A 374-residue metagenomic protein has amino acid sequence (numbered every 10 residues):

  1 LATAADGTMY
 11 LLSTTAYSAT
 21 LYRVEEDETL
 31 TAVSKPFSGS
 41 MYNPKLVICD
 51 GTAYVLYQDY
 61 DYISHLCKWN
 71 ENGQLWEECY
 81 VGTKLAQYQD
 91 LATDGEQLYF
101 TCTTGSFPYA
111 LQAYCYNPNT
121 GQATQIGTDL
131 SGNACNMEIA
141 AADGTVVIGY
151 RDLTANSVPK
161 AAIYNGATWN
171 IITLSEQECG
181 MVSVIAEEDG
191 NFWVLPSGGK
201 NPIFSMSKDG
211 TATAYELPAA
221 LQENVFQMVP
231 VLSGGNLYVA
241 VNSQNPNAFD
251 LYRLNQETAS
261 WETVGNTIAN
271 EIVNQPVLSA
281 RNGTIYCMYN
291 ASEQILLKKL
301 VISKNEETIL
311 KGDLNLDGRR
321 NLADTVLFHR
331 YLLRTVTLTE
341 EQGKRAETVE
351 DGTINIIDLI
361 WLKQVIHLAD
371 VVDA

Functional and structural regions predicted by a protein language model:
L1-A4, G39-I48, K84-T93, G132-A142 (+3 more regions): Repeated scaffold domains used in trafficking and secretory/extracellular systems, primarily beta-propellers
G7-L11, G51-V55, E96-F100, G144-I148 (+3 more regions): Entry beta-strands of beta-propeller and related beta-repeat scaffolds
L12-A16, L56-Y60, T101-S106, G149-T154 (+3 more regions): Beta-strand C-termini and the immediately following turn/loop, strongest in propeller blades
Y17-Y22, D61-C67, F107-Y114, A155-A161 (+3 more regions): Structural motif
A19, L30-T31, I63-S64, L75-W76 (+11 more regions): Short loop/beta submotifs within extracellular cysteine-rich repeat domains
T20-G39, K68-K84, C115-S131, I163-Q177 (+3 more regions): Trp- and S/T/G-rich repeat-edge/linker motifs of beta-rich repeat architectures
I272-E306: Blade-level signature of beta-propeller repeat domains, shared across WD40, Kelch, NHL, RCC1 and BNR/Asp-box propellers
N305-A374: Cellulosome-associated attachment modules in secreted, modular CAZymes
